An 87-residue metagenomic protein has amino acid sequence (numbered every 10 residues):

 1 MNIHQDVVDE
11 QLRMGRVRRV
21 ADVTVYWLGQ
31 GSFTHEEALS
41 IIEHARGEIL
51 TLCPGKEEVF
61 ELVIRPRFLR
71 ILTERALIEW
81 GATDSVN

Functional and structural regions predicted by a protein language model:
N2-H35: N-terminal acidic leader/helix
D6-L12, L39, F60, F68: Helix-centric, low-specificity signal for extended rod-like, repetitive segments
V7, H35-L50: Short linear, low-complexity motifs centered on an aromatic residue
H44, E48-N87: Helix-rich interaction surfaces within compact, conserved domain-sized segments that mediate assembly or partner
